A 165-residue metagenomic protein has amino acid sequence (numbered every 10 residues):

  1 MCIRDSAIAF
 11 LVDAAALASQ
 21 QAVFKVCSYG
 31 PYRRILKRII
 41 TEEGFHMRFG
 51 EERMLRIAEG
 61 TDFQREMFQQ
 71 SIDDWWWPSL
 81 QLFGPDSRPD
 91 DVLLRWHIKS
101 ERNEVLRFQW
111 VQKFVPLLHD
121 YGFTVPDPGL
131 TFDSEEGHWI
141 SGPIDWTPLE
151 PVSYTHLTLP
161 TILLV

Functional and structural regions predicted by a protein language model:
M1-D5, T155-T161: Conserved small/polar residues in nucleotide/adenosyl-binding loops
I3-D13, R33, R65, Q69 (+1 more regions): Amphipathic, non-membrane alpha-helical segments in soluble helical-bundle scaffolds
I3-V26, L80-G84: Alpha-helical bundle segments that constitute or directly flank the non-heme di-iron/ferroxidase center
A9-L17, L36-G50, W75-S79: Alpha-helical transition-metal enzyme core signature, strongest for iron centers
Q20-R38, E52-M67, D90, L94: Inter-helical turn/loop segments and adjacent helix faces that build the functional surface of alpha-helical bundle
F24-S28, G44, R48-D62, W76 (+3 more regions): Hydrophobic/aromatic-lined pockets within catalytic cores
R65-L157: Extended, helix-rich structural scaffolds rather than catalytic motifs
